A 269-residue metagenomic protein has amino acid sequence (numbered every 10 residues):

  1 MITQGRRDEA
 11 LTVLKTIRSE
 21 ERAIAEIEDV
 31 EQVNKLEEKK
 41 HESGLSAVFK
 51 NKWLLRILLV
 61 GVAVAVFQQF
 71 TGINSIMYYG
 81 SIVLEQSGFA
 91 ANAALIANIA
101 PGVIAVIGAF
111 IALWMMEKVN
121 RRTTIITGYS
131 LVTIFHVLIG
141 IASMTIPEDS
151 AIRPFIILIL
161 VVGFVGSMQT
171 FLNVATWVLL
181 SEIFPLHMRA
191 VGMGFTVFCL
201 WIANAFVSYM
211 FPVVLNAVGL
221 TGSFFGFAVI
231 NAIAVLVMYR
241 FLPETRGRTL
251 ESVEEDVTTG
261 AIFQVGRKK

Functional and structural regions predicted by a protein language model:
M1-I17, K35-K269: Alpha-helical transmembrane bundle of multi-pass membrane proteins
A23-K35: Short, well-structured alpha-helical segments
